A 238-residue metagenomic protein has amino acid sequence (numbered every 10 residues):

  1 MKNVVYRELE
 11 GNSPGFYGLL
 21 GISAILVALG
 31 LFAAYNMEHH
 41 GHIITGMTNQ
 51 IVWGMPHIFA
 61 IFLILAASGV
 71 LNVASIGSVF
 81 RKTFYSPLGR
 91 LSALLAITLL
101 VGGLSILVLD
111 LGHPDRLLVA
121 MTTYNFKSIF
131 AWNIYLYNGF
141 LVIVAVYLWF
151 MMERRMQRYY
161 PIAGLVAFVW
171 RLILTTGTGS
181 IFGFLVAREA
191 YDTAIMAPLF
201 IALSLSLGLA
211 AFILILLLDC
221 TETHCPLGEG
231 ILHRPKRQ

Functional and structural regions predicted by a protein language model:
M1-L9, A28-M47, N72-V73, H113-R116: Transmembrane helix-boundary motif of multi-pass solute transporters/channels
V5-L9, F16, S23-L26, F84 (+4 more regions): Long, contiguous internal "core" modules enriched in hydrophobic/ aromatic residues
G11-I22, F32-H39, R81-G89: Class II aminoacyl-tRNA synthetase catalytic cores and aaRS-like
G21-H42, L104-L111, L174-I181: Alpha-helical transmembrane segments of multi-pass membrane proteins
A33-Q50, I76-K82, L218, T223-C225: Membrane-interface helix-loop junction between the first two transmembrane segments
G41-Q50, R116-S128, M156-Y160: Inter-helical loop and helix-membrane interface segments of multi-pass membrane transporters/permeases
I44-I51, H113, V186, A190 (+1 more regions): Juxtamembrane loop-helix boundary motifs flanking transmembrane segments in multi-pass membrane proteins
I51-D115, W132: Membrane helical hairpin/interfacial module
